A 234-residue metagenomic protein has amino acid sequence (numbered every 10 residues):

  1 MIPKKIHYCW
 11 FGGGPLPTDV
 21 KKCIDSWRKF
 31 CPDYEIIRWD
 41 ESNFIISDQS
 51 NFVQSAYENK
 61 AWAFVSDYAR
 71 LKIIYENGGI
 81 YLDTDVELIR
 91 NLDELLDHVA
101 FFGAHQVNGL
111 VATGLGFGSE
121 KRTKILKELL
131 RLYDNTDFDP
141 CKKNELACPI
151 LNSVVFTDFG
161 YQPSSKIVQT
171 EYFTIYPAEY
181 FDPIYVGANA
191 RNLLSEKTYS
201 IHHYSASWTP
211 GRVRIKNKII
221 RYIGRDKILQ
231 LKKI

Functional and structural regions predicted by a protein language model:
M1-S66, L82-I234: Glycosyltransferase-associated regions of secretory-pathway enzymes, highlighting luminal stem/catalytic domains
Y68-G79: Small-residue hinge/turn detector
